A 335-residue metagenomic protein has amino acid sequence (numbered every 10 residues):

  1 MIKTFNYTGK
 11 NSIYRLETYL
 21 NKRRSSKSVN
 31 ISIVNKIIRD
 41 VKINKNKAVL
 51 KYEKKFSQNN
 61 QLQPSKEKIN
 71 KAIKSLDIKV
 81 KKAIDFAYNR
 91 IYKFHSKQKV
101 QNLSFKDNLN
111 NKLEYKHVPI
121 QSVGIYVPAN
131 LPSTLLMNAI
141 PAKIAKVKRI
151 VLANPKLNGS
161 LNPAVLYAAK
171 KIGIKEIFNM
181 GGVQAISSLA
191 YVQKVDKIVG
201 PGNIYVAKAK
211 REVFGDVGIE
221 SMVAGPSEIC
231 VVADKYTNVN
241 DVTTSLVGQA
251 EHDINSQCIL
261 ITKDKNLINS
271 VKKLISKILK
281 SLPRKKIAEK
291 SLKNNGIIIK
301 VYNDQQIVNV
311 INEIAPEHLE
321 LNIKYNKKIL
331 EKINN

Functional and structural regions predicted by a protein language model:
M1-Q121: N-terminal Rossmann-like NAD(P)+-binding subdomain of aldehyde/semialdehyde dehydrogenases
I2-K10, E176-G181, I298-N303: Short acidic-hydrophobic, aromatic-tinged amphipathic segments that line or gate anion-handling sites
F105-Y167: Conserved small-residue-rich beta-alpha loop and adjacent elements that most often cradle the phosphate/pyrophosphate
S133, A145-S160, A233-L282: Glycine-rich phosphate/diphosphate-binding loop of Rossmann-like nucleotide-binding domains
I174-Q257: Conserved NAD(P)+-binding/catalytic subdomain of aldehyde/semialdehyde dehydrogenases
M222-A233, G248-K272, A288-I299, P316-K324: Short loop-to-beta-strand entry elements in the cores of soluble alpha/beta enzymes
D304, E313-N335: C-terminal core of ALDH-fold dehydrogenases
